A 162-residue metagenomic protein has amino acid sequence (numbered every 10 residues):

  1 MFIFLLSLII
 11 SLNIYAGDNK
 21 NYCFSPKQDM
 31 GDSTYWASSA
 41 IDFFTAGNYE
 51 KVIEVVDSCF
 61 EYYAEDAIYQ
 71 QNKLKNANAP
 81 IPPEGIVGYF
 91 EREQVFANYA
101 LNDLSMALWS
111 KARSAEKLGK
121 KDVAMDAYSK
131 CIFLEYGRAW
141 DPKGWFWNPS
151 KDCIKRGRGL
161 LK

Functional and structural regions predicted by a protein language model:
F2-N13: Bacterial N-terminal signal peptides
W36, L101-D103, L108, A115: TPR repeat positional signature
V56, Y62-Q70, L134-P142: Alpha-helical junction/boundary sensor with strong preference for TPR arrays
Y69-M106, A139-K162: TPR/TPR-like alpha-solenoid helical repeat scaffolds
